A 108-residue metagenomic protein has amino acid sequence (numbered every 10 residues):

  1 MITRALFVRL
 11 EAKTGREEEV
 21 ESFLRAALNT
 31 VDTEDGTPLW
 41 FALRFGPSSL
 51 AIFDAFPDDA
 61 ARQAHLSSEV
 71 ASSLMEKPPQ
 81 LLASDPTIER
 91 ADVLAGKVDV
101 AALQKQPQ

Functional and structural regions predicted by a protein language model:
M1-I2, P38-S49, E76-Q108: Glycine-rich beta-strand-turn "strand-cap" elements at beta-sheet edges
R4-L10, L39-E69, L103: Short, well-ordered beta-strand segments in beta-rich or mixed alpha/beta enzyme and ligand-binding folds
R9-E21: Short, surface-exposed ligand-recognition loops at beta-strand->loop->(often short) alpha-helix junctions that present
A12-T14, D58, D92-A95: Non-catalytic surface loops within mature trypsin-like serine protease
G15, A26, P47, S73 (+1 more regions): Short alpha-helical
E18-V20, I52, R62, V98: Short acidic, gly/pro-rich beta-turn/loop elements at beta-sheet edges and active-site/ligand-binding grooves
A26-L39, A55-R90: An amphipathic, aromatic/His-enriched active-site/gating alpha helix that lines ligand/cofactor pockets
